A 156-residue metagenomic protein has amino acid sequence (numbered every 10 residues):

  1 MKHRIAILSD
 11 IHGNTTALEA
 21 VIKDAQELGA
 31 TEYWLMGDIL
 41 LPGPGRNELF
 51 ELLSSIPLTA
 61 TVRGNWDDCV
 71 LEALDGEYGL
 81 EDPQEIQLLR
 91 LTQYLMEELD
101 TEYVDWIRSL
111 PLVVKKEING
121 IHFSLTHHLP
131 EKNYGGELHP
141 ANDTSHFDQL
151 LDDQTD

Functional and structural regions predicted by a protein language model:
M1-I56: N-terminal active-site segment of His-dependent metallophosphoesterases
I5, Y33, D75, I86-Q87 (+1 more regions): General secondary-structure edge motif
D10, D38, N65-D67, H127: Acidic active-site catalytic centers that drive phospho-/nucleotidyl reactions and related ester hydrolyses
H12-A17, L41-P44, D67-L71, K132 (+1 more regions): Active-site environment of divalent metal-dependent phosphoester hydrolases
A25-A30, I118-N119, D153-T155: Glycine-rich phosphate-binding loop signature in dinucleotide/nucleotide-binding domains
E32-G37, L129-G135: Short, basic, glycine/proline-bearing loop/turn elements
F50, I56-K116, H122-L125, E137-Q154: Active-site neighborhood of divalent metal-dependent phosphoester bond hydrolases
